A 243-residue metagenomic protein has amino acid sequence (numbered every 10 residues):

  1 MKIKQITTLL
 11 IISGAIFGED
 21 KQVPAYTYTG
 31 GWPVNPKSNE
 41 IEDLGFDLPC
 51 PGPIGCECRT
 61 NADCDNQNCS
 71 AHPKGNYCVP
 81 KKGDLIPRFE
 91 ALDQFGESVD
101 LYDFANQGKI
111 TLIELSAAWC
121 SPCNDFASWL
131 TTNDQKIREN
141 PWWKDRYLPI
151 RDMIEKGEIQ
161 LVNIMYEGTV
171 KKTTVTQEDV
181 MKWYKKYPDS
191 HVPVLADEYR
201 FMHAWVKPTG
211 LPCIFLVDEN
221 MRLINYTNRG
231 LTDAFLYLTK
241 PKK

Functional and structural regions predicted by a protein language model:
K2-L9: Sec-dependent signal peptide recognition, specifically the positively charged N-region followed immediately by
L9-G18: Hydrophobic h-region of N-terminal signal peptides that target proteins for export in Gram-negative bacteria
T27, G31-P80: Secreted, cysteine-rich disulfide-bonded mini-domains of extracellular proteins
F89-T111, D145-L148: A short beta-strand-turn-helix
L101-K136: Short active-site neighborhood of thiol/selenol oxidoreductases, capturing the structured segment around
T111-E114, Q160-M165, P193-L195, C213-L216: Structural recognition of the beta-strand scaffold that forms the well-ordered cores of secreted hydrolase catalytic
N124-K186, E198-H203: Structural microenvironment flanking redox-active thiols in thiol-disulfide oxidoreductases
Y187-S190, L195-K240: Thiol/disulfide oxidoreductase modules built on the thioredoxin-like
